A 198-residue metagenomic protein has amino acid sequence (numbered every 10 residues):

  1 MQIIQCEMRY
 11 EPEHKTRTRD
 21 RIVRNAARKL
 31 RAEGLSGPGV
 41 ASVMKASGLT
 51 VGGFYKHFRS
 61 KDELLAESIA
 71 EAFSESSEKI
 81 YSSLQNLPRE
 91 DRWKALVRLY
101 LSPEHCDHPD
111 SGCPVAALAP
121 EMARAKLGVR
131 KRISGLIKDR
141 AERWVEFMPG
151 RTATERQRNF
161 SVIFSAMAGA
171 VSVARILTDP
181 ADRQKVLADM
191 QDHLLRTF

Functional and structural regions predicted by a protein language model:
M1-Y10: Short, intrinsically disordered or compositionally biased N-terminal tails of bacterial proteins
R21, K29-E67: Helix-turn-helix
I22-L30, Y100, M167: Short hydrophobic clusters on alpha-helical segments that form packing/core surfaces in small helical domains
E67, Y81-G112, F160-I163: Hydrophobic alpha-helical connector segments
S74-S77, S82, K94, D110-S111 (+2 more regions): Amphipathic alpha-helical packing segments from all-alpha helical-bundle domains
D91, K131-R132, M148-F164: All-alpha amphipathic helical-bundle segments outside canonical DNA-binding/catalytic cores that form hydrophobic
A116, T154-V173, D189-H193: Hydrophobic alpha-helical segments that form the core of small-molecule binding pockets and/or dimer interfaces
P120, R124, F164-D182, R196-F198: Amphipathic C-terminal alpha-helical segment
